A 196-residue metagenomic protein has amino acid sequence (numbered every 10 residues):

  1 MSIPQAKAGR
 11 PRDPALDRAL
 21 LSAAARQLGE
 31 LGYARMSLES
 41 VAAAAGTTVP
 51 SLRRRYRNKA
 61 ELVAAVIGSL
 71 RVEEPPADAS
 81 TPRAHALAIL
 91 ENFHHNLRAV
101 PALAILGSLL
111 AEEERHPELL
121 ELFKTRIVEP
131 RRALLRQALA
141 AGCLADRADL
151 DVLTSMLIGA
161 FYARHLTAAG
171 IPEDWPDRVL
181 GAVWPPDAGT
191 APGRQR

Functional and structural regions predicted by a protein language model:
M1-L31, R35-A44, P50, R57: Basic, helix-initiating cap at the start of DNA-binding domains
M1-Q5, A133, Q137-A141, A160-R196: C-terminal peripheral helix-coil segments that are non-catalytic and often amphipathic
R35, N58-V63, E73, A86: Short amphipathic alpha-helical segment with a characteristic S/N-K-E followed by hydrophobic residues
L38, I67-E74: Short, basic, alpha-helical segments at the C-terminal edge of helix-turn-helix-like DNA-binding modules
R55-Y56, I127, I158-A163: Tryptophan-centric aromatic hotspots in well-structured domains and transmembrane helices
E61, V66-I67, L97-T125: Amphipathic alpha-helical segments used for helix-helix packing
E74-L103, L153-T154: Hydrophobic alpha-helical connector segments
P117-C143, D151: Amphipathic alpha-helical packing segments from all-alpha helical-bundle domains
